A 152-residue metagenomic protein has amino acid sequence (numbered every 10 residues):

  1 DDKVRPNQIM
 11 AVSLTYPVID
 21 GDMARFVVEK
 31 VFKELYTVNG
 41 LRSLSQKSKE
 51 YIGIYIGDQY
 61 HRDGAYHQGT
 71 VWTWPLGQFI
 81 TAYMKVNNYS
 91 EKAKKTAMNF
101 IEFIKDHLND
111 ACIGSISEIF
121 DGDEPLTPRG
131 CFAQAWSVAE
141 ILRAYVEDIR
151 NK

Functional and structural regions predicted by a protein language model:
D1-W74, E102-K152: Extended glycan-interaction surfaces of carbohydrate-active proteins
T70-L108: Extended amphipathic alpha-helical segments enriched in small hydrophobics
